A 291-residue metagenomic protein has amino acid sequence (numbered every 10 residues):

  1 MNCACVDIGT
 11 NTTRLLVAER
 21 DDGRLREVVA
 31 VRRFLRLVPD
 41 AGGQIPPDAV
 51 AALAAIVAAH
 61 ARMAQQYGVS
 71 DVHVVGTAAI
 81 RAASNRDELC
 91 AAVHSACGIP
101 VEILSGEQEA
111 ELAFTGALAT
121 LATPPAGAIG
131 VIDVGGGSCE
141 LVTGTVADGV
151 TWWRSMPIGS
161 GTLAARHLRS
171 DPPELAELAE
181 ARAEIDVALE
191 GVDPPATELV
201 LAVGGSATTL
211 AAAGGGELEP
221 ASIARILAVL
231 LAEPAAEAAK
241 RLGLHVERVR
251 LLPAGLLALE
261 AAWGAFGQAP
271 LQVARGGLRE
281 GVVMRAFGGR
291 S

Functional and structural regions predicted by a protein language model:
M1-R26: N-terminal basic/disordered segments at the start of proteins
C3, V17-R20, V38-Q66, A79-A128 (+2 more regions): Helical "lid/coupling" subdomains associated with nucleotide-phosphate turnover
D7-T12, I132-S138, V203-S206, G277: A short acidic Gly-Thr/Ser loop motif
T12, A30-R32, I129, G136-S138 (+1 more regions): Broad gene-expression machinery/nucleic-acid interaction feature
R24-R32, Y67: N-terminal glycine-rich anion-binding loops that anchor highly charged ligand groups
S70: Flexible N-lobe loop architecture of eukaryotic-like protein kinase catalytic domains
